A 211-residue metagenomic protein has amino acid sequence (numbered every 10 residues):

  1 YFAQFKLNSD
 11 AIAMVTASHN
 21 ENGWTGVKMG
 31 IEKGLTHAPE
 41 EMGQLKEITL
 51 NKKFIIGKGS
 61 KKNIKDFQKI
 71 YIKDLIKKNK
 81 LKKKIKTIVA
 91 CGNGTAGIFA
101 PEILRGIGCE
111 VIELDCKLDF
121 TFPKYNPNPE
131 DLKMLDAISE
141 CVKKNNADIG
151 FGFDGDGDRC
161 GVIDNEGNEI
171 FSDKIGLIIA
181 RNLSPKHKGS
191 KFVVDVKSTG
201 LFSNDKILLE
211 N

Functional and structural regions predicted by a protein language model:
Y1-K33, L209: Ferredoxin-reductase
F2-L7, A137-N145: Short, well-structured alpha-helical segments in soluble
S9-W24, V142-D164, E169: Glycine-rich phosphate-binding loop
A13, H19, L75, A90 (+5 more regions): Buried hydrophobic positions in well-ordered alpha/beta secondary-structure cores of metabolic enzymes
N20-E21, G92-G97, G157-D158, S198-G200: Gly/Ser/Thr-rich loops at beta-strand to alpha-helix junctions that form or flank small-molecule/cofactor-binding
G23-E32, F99-P101, D158-L177, F202-D205: Short Gly/Thr/Asp-enriched flexible loops that form oxyanion-binding sites at enzyme active sites
T25-K143: Gly/Ser/Thr-enriched, mixed-charge loops and adjacent short helices that form phosphate/oxyanion-binding elements
K46-I72, K77, E166-N211: Proline/glycine-rich low-complexity loops and linkers
